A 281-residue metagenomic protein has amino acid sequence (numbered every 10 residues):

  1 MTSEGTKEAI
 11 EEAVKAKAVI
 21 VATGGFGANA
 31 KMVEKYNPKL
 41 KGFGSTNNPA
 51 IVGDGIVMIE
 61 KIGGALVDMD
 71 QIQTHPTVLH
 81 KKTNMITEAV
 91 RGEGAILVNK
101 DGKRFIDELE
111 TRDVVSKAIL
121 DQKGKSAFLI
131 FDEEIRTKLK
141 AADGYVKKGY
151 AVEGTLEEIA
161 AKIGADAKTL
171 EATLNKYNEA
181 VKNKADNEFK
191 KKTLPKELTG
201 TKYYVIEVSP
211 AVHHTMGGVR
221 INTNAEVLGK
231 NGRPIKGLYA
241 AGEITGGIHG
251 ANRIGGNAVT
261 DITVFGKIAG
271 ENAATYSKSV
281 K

Functional and structural regions predicted by a protein language model:
M1-A13, N183: Feature captures the FAD/FMN-dependent oxidoreductase FAD-binding
G5, V98-N99, I221, L228-G229 (+1 more regions): Hydrophobic alpha-helical segments, especially N-terminal targeting/anchoring helices
K7, A13-V78, I268: Glycine-rich loop(s) and the adjacent beta-strand/alpha-helix scaffold that form part
K31-V57, I206, T245-S277: A conserved FAD-binding loop/helix module that cradles the flavin
I56-T169: An anion/pyrophosphate-binding glycine-rich loop and adjacent beta-alpha core in soluble alpha-beta enzymes
T169-N252: A glycine-rich dinucleotide-binding beta-alpha-beta segment and adjacent secondary-structure elements that constitute
